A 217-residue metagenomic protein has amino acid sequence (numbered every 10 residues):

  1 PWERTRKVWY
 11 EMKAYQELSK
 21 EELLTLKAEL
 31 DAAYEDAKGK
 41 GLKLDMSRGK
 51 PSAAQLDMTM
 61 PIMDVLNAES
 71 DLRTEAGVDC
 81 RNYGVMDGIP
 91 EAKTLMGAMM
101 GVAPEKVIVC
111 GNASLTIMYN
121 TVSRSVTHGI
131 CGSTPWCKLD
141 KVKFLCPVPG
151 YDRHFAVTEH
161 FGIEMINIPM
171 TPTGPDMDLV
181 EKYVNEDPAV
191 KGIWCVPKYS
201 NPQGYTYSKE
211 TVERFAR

Functional and structural regions predicted by a protein language model:
P1-E11: Short, Lys/Arg-enriched N-terminal segments with co-localized hydrophobic residues within the first ~10-30 amino acids
K7-V8, S52, H128, E186: A very general structural signal that marks isolated residues within well-ordered alpha-helical segments
V8, A33-D36, T134-C137: Short boundary motifs at domain starts and secondary-structure transition points
V8-Y10, D31, V157: General helical structural elements
K13-D87, G97-A98: N-terminal "arm"/small-domain region of PLP-dependent enzymes with the aminotransferase-like
V78-R217: Conserved core of the PLP fold type I
